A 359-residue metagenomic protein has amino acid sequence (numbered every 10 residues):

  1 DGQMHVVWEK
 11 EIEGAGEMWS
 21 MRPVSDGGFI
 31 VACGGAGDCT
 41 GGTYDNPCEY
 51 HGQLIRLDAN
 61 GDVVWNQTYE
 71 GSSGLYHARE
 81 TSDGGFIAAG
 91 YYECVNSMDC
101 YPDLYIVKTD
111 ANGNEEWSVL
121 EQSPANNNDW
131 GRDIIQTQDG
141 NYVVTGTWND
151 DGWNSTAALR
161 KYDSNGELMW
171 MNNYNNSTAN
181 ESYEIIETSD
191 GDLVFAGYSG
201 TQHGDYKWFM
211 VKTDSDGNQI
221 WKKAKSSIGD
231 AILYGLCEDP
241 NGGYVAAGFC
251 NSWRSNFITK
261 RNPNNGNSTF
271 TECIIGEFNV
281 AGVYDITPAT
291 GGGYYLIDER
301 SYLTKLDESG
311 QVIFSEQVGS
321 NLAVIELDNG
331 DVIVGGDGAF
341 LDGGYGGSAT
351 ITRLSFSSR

Functional and structural regions predicted by a protein language model:
D1-R359: A sequence-level/structural motif corresponding to short, flexible coil/turn segments enriched in small polar residues
